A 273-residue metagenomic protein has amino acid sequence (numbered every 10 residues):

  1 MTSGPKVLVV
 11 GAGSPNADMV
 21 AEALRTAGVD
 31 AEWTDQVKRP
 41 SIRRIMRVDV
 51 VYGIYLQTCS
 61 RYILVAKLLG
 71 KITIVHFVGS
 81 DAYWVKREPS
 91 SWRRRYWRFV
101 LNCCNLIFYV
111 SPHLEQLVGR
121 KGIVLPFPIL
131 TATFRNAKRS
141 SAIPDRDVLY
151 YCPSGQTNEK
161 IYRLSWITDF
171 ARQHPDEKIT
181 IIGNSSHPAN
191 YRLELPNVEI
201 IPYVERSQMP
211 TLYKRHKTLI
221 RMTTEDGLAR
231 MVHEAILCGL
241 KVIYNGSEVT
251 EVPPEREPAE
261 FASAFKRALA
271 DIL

Functional and structural regions predicted by a protein language model:
V50, A66-V85: Active-site proximal beta-strand in glycosyltransferases
G53-C59, F77: Short His-centered aromatic/hydrophobic patch
S80, P89-L106: Membrane-proximal helix-turn-helix segments that form the acceptor-binding/catalytic region of lipid-linked
L101-V124, S186-A189: A short, active-site helix/loop in glycosyltransferases that binds the activated sugar's phosphate group
I129-D145, N190-R192: Acidic anion/phosphate-binding donor-loop and adjacent secondary structure in glycosyltransferase catalytic cores
S140-Y162, T168-H174, I179-I182: Conserved donor-binding/catalytic core segment of Leloir-type glycosyltransferases
P188-S207: Nucleotide-activated donor-binding/catalytic signature segment of Leloir-type glycosyltransferases, i.e., the conserved
T224: Aromatic "clamp/platform" in nucleotide-sugar-dependent glycosyltransferases that forms part of the donor/acceptor
